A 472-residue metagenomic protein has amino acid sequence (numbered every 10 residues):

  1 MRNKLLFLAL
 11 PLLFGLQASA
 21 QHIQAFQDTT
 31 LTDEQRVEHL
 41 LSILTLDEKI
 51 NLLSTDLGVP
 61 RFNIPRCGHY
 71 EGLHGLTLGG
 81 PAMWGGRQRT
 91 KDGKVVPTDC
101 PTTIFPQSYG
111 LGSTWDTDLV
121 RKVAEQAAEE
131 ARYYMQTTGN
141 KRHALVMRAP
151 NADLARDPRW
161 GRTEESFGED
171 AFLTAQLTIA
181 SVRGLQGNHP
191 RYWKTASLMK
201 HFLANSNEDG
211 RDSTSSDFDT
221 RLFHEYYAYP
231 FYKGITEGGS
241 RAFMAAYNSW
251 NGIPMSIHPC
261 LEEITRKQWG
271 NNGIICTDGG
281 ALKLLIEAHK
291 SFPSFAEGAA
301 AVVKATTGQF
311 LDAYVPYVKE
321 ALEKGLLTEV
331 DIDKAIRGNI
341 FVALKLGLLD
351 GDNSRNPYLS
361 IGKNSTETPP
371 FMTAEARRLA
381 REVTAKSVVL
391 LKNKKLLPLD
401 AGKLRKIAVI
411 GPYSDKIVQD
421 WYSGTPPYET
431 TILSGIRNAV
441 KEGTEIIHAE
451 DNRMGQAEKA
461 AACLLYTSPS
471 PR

Functional and structural regions predicted by a protein language model:
R2-L8: Sec-dependent signal peptide recognition, specifically the positively charged N-region followed immediately by
L8-G15: Bacterial N-terminal signal peptides
A20-R472: Glycoside hydrolase catalytic-domain context in secreted enzymes
